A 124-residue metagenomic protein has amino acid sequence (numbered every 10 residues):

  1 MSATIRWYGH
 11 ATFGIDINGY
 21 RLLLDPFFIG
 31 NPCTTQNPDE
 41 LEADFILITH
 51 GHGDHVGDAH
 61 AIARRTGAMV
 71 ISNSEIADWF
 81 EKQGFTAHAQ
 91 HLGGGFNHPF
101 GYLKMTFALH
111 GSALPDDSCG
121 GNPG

Functional and structural regions predicted by a protein language model:
M1-A3, D16-L22, G95-L103: Beta-strand-turn-beta hairpins that frame and shape the catalytic cleft of phosphate-ester-processing enzymes
S2-T4, R64-M69: Short active-site oxyanion
T4-W7, P26-C33, T86-A87: Short gly/ser/thr-rich secondary-structure transition/capping motifs
T12-H52, G57-R64, G111-G121: Pre-active-site segment of Zn-dependent metallo-hydrolases
D44, A68-E75: Short internal beta-strands
G57-T66, A77, E81-G84: Metal-dependent catalytic neighborhoods of phosphoester/phosphodiester hydrolases
S74-G124: Metallo-beta-lactamase
